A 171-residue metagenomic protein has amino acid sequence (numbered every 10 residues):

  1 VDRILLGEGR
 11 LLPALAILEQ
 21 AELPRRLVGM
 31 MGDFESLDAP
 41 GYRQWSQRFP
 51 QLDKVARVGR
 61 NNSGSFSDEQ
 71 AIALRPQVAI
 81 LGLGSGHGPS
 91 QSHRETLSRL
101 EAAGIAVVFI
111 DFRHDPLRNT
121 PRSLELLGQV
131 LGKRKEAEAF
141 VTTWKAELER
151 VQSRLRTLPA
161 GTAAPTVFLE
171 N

Functional and structural regions predicted by a protein language model:
V1-N171: N-terminal ligand-binding lobe of clamshell/alpha-beta domains
